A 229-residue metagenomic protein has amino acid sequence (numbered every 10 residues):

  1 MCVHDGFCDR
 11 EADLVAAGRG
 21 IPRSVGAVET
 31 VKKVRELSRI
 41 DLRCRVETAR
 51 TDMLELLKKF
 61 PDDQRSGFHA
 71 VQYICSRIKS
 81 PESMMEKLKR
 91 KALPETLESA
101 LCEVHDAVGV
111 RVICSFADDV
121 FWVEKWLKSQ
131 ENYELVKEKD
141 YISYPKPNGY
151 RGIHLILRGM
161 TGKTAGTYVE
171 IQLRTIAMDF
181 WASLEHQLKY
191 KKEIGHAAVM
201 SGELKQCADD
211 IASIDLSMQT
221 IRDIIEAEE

Functional and structural regions predicted by a protein language model:
C8-V15: Hydrophobic helix segments
V15-A16, G20-S24, I40: Periodic, rod-like helical contexts
R19, K91, L127-Q130: Alpha-helix boundary/capping residues
S38-V104, A212, R222-E229: Charge-rich, low-complexity segments
L101, V108, I113-T220: Long beta-strand-rich cores associated with HINT superfamily self-processing modules
